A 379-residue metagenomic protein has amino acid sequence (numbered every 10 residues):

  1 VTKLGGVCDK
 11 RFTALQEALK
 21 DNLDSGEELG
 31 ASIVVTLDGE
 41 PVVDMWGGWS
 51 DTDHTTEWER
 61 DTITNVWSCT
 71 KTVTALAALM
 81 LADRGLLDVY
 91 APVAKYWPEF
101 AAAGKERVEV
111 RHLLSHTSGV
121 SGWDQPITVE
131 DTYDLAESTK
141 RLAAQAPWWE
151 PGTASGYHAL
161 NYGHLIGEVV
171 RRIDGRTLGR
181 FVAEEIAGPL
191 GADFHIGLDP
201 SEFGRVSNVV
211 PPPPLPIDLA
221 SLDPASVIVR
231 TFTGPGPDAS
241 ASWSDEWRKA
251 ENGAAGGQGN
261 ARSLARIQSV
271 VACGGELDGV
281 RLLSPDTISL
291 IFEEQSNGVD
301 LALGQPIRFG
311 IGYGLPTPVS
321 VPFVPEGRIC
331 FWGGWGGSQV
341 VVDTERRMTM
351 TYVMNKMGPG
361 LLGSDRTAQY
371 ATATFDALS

Functional and structural regions predicted by a protein language model:
K3-W67: Short, conserved catalytic-motif segment at the N-terminal edge
Q16-K20, G39, I63-A91, I166-R171 (+2 more regions): Active-site SXXK
R60, N65-C69, L81-Q125, A143-A144 (+2 more regions): Active-site helix/loop module of the DD-peptidase/beta-lactamase fold, centered on the serine-lysine SxxK catalytic
T62-I63, G122-G204, A241, D245-G259: Catalytic-site signature segments of enzymes, centered on catalytic residues
H116, Y162-V169, A255-L277, S338-N355: Active-site-proximal alpha-helical segments within enzyme catalytic domains
N208-A255, G259-A261, S289-E345: Active-site Gly/Thr loop motif
N252, C273-E276, T287, F292-V299 (+1 more regions): Short, gly/Ser/Thr-rich active-site loops of penicillin-recognizing serine hydrolases
W332-S379: Structured C-terminal helix/loop/strand segments within mature extracytoplasmic catalytic/sensor domains
